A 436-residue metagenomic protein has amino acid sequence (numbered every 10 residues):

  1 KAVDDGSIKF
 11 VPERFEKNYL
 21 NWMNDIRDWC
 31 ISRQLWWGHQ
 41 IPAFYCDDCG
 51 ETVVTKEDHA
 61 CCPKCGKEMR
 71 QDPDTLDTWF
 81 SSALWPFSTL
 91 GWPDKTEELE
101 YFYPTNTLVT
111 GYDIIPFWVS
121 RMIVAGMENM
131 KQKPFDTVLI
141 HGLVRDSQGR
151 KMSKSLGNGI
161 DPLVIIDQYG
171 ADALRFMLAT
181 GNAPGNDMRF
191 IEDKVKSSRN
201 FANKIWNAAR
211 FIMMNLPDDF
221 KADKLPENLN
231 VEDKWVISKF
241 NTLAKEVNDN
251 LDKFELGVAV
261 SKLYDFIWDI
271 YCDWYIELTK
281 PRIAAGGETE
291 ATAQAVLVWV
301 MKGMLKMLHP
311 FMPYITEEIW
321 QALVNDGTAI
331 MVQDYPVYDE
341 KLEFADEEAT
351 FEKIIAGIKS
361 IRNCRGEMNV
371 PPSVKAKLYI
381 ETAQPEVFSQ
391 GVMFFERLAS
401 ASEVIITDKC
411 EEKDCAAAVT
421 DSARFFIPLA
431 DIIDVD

Functional and structural regions predicted by a protein language model:
K1-E13, L99-Y101: Residues forming anionic-ligand binding surfaces in small-molecule and nucleic-acid pockets of primarily soluble enzymes
D5, K17, N21-F80, L84 (+4 more regions): Feature 926 captures the class I aminoacyl-tRNA synthetase adenylation module centered on the KMSKS loop
E13-R14, T110, A291-T292: Short, contiguous strand/loop micro-motifs
T89-D94: Cytochrome P450 core scaffold surrounding the K-helix E-X-X-R motif and the conserved "meander" helix-loop region
F102-D113: A short glycine/serine-rich beta->alpha loop
F176-M177, G181: Non-catalytic, structured segments within soluble enzyme domains
